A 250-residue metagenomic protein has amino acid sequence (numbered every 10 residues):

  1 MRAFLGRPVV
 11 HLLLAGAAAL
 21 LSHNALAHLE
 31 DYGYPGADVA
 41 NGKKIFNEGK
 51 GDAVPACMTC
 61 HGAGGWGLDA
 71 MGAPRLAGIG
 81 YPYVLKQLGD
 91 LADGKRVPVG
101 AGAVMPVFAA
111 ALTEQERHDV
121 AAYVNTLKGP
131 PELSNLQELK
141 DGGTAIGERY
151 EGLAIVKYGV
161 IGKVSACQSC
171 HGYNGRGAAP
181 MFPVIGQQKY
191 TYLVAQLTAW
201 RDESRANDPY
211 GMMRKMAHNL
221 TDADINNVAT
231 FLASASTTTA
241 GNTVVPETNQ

Functional and structural regions predicted by a protein language model:
M1-L13: Bacterial N-terminal signal peptides that target proteins for export
S22-N24: N-terminal signal peptide c-region/cleavage motif recognized by signal peptidases
L26-G51, G72, P131-V160, N249-Q250: Electrostatic cytochrome c docking/interface patches
L29, Y34-G94: The feature marks the first
D38-N41, A53-A56, G80, Q87 (+7 more regions): Stable alpha-helical elements in mature extracytoplasmic
G42, V54-A63, V120, V164-N174 (+2 more regions): The canonical Cys-X-X-Cys-His
K43, N47-M58, L85, K157-Q168 (+3 more regions): Sequence context surrounding c-type heme c attachment/ligation sites in exported
D69-A77, L91-L127, E132-K140, A178-V184 (+2 more regions): Axial heme c-ligation environment in periplasmic c-type cytochrome domains
